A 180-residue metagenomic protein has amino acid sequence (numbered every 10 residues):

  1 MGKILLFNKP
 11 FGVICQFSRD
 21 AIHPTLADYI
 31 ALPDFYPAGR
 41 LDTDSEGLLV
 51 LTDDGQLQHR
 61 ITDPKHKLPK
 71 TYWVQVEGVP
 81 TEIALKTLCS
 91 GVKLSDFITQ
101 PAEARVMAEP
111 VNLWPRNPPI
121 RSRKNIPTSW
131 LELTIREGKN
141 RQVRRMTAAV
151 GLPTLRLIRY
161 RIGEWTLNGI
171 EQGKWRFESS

Functional and structural regions predicted by a protein language model:
M1-S180: RNA pseudouridine synthases
